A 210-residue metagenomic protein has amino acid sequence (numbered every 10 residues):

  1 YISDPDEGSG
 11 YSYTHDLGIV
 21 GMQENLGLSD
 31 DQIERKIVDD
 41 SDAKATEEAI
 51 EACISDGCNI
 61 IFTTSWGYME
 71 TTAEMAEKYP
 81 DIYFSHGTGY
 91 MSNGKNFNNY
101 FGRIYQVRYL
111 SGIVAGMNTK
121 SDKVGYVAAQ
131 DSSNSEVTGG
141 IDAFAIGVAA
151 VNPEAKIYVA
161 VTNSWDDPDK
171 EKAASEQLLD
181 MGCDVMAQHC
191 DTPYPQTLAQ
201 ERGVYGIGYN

Functional and structural regions predicted by a protein language model:
Y1-N210: A residue-level marker of the well-folded mature domains of exported/periplasmic proteins
